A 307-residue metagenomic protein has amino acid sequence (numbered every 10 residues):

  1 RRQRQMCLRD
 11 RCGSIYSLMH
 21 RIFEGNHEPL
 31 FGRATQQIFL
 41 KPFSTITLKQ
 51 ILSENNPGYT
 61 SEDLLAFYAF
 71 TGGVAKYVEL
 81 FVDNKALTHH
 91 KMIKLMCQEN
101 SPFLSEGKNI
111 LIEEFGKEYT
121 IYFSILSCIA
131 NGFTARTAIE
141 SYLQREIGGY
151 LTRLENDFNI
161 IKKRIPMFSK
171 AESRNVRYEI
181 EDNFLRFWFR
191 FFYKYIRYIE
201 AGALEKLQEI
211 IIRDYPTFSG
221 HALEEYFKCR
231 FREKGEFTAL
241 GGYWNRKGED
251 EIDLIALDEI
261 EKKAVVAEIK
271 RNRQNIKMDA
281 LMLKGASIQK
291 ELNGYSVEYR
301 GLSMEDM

Functional and structural regions predicted by a protein language model:
R1-R2, S17, T88: A contiguous, low-structure linker/loop signature
Q3-L8: Short, small-residue-biased leader/transition segments that mark boundaries at the very start of proteins
R11-S17, R21, V74, S303-D306: A short beta-strand-to-loop transition that corresponds to the Sensor-1 phosphate-sensing loop of AAA+ P-loop ATPases
S17-A34: Short regulatory helix/loop adjacent to the ATP-binding pocket of P-loop NTPases
S17-I22, T47-L48, N275-I276, M307: Switch/connector loops and helix/strand junctions flanking conserved nucleotide-binding motifs in nucleotide-processing
T35-F39, Y299-G301: Conserved beta-strand scaffold positions in the cores of enzyme catalytic domains, especially in NTP/NDP-utilizing
Q37-L185, F189-R190: Interdomain hinge/linker elements that couple catalytic modules in large macromolecular machines
R174-M307: A cross-kingdom feature that marks ATP-driven nucleic-acid transaction machinery
